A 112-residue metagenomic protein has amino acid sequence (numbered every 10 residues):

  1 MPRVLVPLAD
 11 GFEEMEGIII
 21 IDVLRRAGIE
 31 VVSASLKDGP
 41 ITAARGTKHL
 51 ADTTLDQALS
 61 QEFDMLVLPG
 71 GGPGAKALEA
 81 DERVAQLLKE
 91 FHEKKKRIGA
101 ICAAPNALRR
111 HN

Functional and structural regions predicted by a protein language model:
M1-K94, N106-H111: Extended, subdomain-level signal for the structured scaffold at the beginning of enzyme domains
I101-A103: Short, thiol/selenol-centered motifs that function as redox-active sites or metal-ligating centers
